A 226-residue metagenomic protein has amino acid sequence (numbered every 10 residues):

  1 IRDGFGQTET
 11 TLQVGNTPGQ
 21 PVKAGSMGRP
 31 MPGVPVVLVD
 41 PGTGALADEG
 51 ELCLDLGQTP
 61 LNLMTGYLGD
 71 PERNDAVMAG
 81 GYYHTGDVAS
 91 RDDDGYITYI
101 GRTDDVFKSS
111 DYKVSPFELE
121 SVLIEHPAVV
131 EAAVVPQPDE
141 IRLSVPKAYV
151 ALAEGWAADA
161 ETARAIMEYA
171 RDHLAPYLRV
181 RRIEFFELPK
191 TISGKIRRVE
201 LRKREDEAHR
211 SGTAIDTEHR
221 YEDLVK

Functional and structural regions predicted by a protein language model:
I1-K23, P35, G42-T43: Gly/Ser/Thr-rich phosphate-binding loop
G6, V36, P60, R73 (+6 more regions): AMP-binding/adenylate-forming catalytic core of the ANL superfamily
P30-G33, A45-A76, V114, A208-R210: Conserved ATP/PPi-binding loop(s) of AMP-dependent carboxylate-activating enzymes
D40-P41, A47, D92, K190-T191: Short, acidic, Ser/Thr-enriched surface-loop or helix-capping motifs
I183-S193: Short proline/glycine- and acidic-rich turn/helix-capping motifs at secondary-structure junctions
R204-K226: Acidic/polar alpha-helix N-cap and adjacent early helical turns within long charge-rich amphipathic helices/linkers
